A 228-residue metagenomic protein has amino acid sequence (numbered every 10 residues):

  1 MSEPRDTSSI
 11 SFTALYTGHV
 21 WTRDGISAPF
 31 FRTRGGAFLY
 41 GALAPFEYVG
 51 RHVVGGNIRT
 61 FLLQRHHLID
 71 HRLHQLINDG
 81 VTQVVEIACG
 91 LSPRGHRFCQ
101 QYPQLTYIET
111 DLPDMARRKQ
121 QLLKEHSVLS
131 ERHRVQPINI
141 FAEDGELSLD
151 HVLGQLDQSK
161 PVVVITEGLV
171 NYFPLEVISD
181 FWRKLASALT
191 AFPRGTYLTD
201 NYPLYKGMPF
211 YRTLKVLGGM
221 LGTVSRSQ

Functional and structural regions predicted by a protein language model:
M1-V85, C89-I138, D144, Q158: Rossmann-like AdoMet
Q83-E86, E109, I165, T196-D200: A structural signal for short, well-ordered beta-strand segments and their strand-loop junctions that often border
V135, E143-D150, Y172-L189: A short, conserved alpha-helix within the catalytic core of class I
A142-E143, V170-Y172, P203-G207: Short, catalytically relevant binding-site loops at active-site mouths
D150-L156: Conserved amphipathic alpha-helix within the SDR
L156-G168: Short SAM/SAH-binding signature in class I
V163, W182, S187-Y205: Conserved beta-strand signature within the Rossmann-like core of class I S-adenosyl-L-methionine
D200-Q228: SAM-dependent methyltransferase
